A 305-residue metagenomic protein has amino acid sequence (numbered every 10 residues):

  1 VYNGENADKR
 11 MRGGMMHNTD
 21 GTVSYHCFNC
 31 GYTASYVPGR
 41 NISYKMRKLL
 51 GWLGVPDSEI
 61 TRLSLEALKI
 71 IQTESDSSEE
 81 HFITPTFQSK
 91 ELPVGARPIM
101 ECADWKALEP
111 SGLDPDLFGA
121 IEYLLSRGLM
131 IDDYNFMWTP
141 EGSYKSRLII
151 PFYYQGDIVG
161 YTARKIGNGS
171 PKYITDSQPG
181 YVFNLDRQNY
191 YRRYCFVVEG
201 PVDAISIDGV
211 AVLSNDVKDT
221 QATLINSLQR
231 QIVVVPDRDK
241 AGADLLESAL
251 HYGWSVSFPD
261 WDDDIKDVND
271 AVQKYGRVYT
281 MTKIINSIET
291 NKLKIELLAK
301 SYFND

Functional and structural regions predicted by a protein language model:
V1-L49, T139-Y144, D260: N-terminal single-stranded DNA-binding subdomain of primase/primase-helicase replication proteins
V1-N6, Y44-I149, Y153-Q155, Y190 (+2 more regions): TOPRIM metal-binding catalytic domain and adjacent DNA-binding surface shared by DnaG-type primases
E122, S126, E141-Q231, P236 (+1 more regions): Phosphate-handling DNA/RNA-contact segment within nucleic-acid enzymes
N226-Q229, K266-M281: Short, surface-exposed amphipathic charged segments that create phosphate/polyanion-binding patches used for binding
D239-A241, D263: Short Gly/Pro-enriched loop/turn and capping motifs at secondary-structure junctions
A243-G253: Short, aromatic/basic amphipathic alpha-helical patches
S255-D267: A generic structural motif
